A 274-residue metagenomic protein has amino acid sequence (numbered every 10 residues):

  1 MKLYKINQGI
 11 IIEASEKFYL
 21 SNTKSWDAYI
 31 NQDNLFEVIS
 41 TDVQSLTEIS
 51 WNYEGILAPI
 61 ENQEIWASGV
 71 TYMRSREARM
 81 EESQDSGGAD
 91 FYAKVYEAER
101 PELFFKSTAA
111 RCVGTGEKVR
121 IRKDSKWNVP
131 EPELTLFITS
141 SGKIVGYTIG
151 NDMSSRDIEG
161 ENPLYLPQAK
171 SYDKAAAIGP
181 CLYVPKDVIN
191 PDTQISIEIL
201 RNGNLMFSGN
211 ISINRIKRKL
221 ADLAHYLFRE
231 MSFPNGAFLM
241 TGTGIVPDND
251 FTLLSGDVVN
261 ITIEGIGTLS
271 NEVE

Functional and structural regions predicted by a protein language model:
M1, S15-E16, W26, D33 (+5 more regions): Generic intrinsically disordered, low-complexity segments enriched for polar/acidic and small residues
M1-M73, S270-E274: Generic N-terminal segment detector
N7-Q8, E13-K17, I138-K143, L200-G203 (+1 more regions): Short acidic-glycine loop/turn motifs at beta-strand connectors
N7-Q8, P132-L134, D257: Residue-level marker for the onset of beta-strands and adjacent loop->beta junctions in well-ordered domains
F18, F36, F91, F104-F105 (+6 more regions): Phenylalanine-focused residue identity feature
V38-R201: Active-site microenvironments in enzyme catalytic cores
R156-E274: Catalytic-pocket segment enriched in acidic/His residues
